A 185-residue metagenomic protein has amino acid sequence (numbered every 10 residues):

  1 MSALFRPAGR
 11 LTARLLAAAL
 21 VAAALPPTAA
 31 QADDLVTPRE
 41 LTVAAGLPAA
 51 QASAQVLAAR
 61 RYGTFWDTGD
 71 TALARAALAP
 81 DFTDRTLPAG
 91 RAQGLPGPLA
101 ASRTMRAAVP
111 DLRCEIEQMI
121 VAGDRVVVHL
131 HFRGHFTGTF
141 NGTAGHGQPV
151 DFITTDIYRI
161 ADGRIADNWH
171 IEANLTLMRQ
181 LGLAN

Functional and structural regions predicted by a protein language model:
S2-L16: Bacterial N-terminal signal peptides that target proteins for export
V21-A29: C-terminal segment of classical bacterial N-terminal signal peptides
Q31-A76, P80-D81, A184: Short, low-complexity N-terminal intrinsically disordered segments enriched in polar/charged residues
D34, V127, D151-R179: Short beta-strand edge/turn micro-motifs at domain boundaries
L57, T71-G123: A solvent-exposed, acidic/Ser-Thr-rich amphipathic alpha-helical stretch
Y62, L73-R75, F82, P98 (+2 more regions): Hydrophobic pocket/interface hotspot
Q118-I120, F132-G134, E172: A mature extracytoplasmic/lumenal domain signature
H131-D162: Exposed beta-sheet edge and beta->alpha loop/turn motif
